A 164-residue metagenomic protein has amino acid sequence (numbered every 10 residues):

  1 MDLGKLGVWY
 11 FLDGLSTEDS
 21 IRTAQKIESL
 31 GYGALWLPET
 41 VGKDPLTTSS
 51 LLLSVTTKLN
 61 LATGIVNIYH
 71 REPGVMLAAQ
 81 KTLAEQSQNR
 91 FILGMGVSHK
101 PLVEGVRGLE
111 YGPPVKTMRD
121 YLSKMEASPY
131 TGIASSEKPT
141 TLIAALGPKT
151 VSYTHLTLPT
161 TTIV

Functional and structural regions predicted by a protein language model:
M1-T56, I133, H155: N-terminal beta1-alpha1-beta2 module of alpha/beta enzyme domains
D2-D13, E72-I133: Flexible, glycine-rich active-site loops centered on histidine and acidic residues that chelate a metal or position
L6-Y10, L35-L37, L61-T63, F91-M95 (+2 more regions): Hydrophobic faces of well-ordered beta-strands that scaffold small-molecule active sites in alpha/beta enzyme cores
P38-K43, T63-R71: Active-site nucleophile and cofactor-binding loops and adjacent substrate-binding regions of central metabolic enzymes
I65-N67, V97-P101, G147: Short, flexible active-site-adjacent loop segments at beta-strand->alpha-helix junctions, enriched in small/polar
T131-T141: Short beta-strand/loop segments at the ligand-binding rim of alpha/beta enzyme cores
T154-T160: Conserved small/polar residues in nucleotide/adenosyl-binding loops
I163-V164: Short hydrophobic transmembrane-like helices used for membrane targeting/insertion
